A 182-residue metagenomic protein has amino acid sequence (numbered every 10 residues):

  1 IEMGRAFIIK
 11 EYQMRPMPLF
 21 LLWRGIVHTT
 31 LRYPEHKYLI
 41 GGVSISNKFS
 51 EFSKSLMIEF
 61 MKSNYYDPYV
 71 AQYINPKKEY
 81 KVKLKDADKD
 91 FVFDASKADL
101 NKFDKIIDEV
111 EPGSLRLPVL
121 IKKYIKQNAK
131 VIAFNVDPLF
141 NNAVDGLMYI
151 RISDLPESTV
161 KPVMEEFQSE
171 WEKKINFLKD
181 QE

Functional and structural regions predicted by a protein language model:
I1-E2, D137, V144-E182: Non-catalytic substrate-recognition and accessory regions of acyl/acetyltransferase enzymes
I1-K130, N135-V144: Acyl-donor binding region in acyl/amide transferases
